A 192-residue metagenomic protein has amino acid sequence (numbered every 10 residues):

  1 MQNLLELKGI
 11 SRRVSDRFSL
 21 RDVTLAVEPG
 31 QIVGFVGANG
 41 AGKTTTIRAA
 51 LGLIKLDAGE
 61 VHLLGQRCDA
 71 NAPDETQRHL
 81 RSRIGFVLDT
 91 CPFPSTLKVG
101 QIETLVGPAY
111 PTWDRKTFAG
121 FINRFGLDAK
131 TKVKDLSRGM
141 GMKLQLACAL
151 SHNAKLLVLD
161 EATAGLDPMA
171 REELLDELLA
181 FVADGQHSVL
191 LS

Functional and structural regions predicted by a protein language model:
V36-A38: The feature captures the beta-strand-to-loop junction immediately N-terminal to the Walker
A41, P168-A170: Helix N-cap at the start of a conserved alpha-helix in ABC-type nucleotide-binding domains
L51: Helix-to-loop junction immediately C-terminal to a conserved catalytic motif
G59-A72, H79-L80: Conserved ABC transporter NBD signature motif
R78, S82, F86-Q145: ABC-family P-loop ATPase nucleotide-binding domains
L157-E161, L166: Catalytic Walker B motif of ABC-type/P-loop ATPase nucleotide-binding domains
R171-G185: Helical segment within the ABC ATPase nucleotide-binding domain
